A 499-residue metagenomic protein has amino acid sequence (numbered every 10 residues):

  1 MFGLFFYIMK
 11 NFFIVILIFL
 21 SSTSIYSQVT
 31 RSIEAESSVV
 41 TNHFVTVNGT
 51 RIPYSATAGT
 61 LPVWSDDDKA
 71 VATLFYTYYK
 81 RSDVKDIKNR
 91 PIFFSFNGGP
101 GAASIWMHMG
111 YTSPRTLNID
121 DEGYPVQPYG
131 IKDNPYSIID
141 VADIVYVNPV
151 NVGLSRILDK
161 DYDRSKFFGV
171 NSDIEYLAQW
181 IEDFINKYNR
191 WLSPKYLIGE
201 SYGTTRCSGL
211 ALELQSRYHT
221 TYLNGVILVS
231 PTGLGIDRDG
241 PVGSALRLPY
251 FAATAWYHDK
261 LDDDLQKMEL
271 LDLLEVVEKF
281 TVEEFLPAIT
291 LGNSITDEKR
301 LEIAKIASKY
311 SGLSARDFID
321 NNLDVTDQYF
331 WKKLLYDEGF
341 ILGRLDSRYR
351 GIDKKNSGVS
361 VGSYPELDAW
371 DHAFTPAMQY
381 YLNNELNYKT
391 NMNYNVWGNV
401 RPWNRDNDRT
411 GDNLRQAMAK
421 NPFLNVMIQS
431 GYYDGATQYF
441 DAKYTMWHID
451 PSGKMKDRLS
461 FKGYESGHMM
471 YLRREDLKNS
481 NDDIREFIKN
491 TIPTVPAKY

Functional and structural regions predicted by a protein language model:
Q28-I92, G110, K498: Catalytic-loop region of hydrolases
D68-F168, W447: N-terminal cap/lid subdomain of alpha/beta-hydrolase-fold enzymes
P114-N118, A211, Q215-K309: A catalytic-pocket lid/entrance helix-loop region that shapes and gates access to the active site across common
I139, P149, F167-I185: Alpha/beta-hydrolase active-site loop
R190-Y202: Alpha/beta-hydrolase fold nucleophile elbow
L291-A436: Alpha/beta-hydrolase fold catalytic core
L424, Q438-H448: Short alpha-helix in the alpha/beta-hydrolase fold that links the catalytic acid
E465-D476: Catalytic histidine-centered segment of alpha/beta-hydrolase-like enzymes
